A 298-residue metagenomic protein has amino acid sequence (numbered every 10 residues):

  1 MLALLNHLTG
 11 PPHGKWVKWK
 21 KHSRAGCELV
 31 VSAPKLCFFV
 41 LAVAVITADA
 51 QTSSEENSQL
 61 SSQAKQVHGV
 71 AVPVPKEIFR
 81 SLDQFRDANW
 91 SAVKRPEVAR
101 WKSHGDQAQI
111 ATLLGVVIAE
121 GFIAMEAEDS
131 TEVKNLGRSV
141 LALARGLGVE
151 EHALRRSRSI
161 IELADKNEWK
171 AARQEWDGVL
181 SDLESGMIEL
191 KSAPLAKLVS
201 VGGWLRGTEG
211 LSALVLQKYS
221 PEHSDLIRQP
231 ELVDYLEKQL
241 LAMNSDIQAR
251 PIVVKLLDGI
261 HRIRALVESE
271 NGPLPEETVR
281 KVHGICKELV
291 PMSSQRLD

Functional and structural regions predicted by a protein language model:
M1-S32: N-terminal secretory signal peptides that target proteins for export/translocation
P34-V45: Bacterial N-terminal signal peptides
A48-T52: Boundary at the C-terminal end of the N-terminal hydrophobic targeting segment
S53-I160: N-terminal Sec/ER secretory leader and immediately downstream segment of secreted/extracellular precursors
G121-E128, L147, E151, G186-L190 (+4 more regions): Secondary-structure edge/capping motif, primarily at the C-terminal ends of alpha-helices and the immediately following
K134-R138, R158-S159, L198-V201, H223-R228 (+2 more regions): Short, charged, amphipathic alpha-helical segments
K166-D246: Extended amphipathic alpha-helical interaction segments
S245-D298: A cross-kingdom marker for long, charged
